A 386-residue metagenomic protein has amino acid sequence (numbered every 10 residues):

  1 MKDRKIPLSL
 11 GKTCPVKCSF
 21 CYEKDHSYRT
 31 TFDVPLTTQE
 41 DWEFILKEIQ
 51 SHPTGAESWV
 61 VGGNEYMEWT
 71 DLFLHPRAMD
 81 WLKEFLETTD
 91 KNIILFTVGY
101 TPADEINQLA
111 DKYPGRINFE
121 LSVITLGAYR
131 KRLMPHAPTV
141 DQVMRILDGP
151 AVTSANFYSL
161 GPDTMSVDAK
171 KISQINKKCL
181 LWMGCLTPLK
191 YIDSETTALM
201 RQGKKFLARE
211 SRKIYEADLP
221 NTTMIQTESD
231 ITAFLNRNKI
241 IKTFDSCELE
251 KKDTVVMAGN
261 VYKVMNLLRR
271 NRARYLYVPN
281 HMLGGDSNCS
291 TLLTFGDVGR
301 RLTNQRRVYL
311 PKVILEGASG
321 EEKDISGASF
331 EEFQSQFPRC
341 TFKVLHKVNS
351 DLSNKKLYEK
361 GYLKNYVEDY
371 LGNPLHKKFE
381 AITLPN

Functional and structural regions predicted by a protein language model:
K2-L10: Immediate flanking context of iron-sulfur cluster ligation sites
K5, D25-I45, I49-A103, P114-V143 (+2 more regions): Core AdoMet radical
S9-H26, G284-C289, P311-G317: Local cysteine-cluster metal-coordination motifs and their immediate loop/turn environment, predominantly Fe-S cluster
T37-K47, L74-K83, H136-I146, T164-I172 (+4 more regions): Well-ordered, non-membrane alpha-helical segments in soluble/globular domains
E57-W59, I117-N118, P138-M224: Conserved C-terminal portion of the radical SAM core fold that forms the substrate/S-adenosylmethionine-binding
L86-I93, G115, L147-S154, S173-L181 (+3 more regions): Structural alpha-beta junctions
P102-I106, K263-N266: Short, well-ordered alpha-helical microsegments
T222-N386: Radical SAM enzyme core and accessory elements
